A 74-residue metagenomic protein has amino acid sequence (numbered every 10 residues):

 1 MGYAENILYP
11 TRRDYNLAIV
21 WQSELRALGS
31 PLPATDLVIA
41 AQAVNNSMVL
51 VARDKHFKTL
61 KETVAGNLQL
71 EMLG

Functional and structural regions predicted by a protein language model:
M1-Y3: Short glycine-enriched loop/turn motifs at secondary-structure junctions
N6-V49, R53: Active-site neighborhoods of divalent-metal-dependent phosphate/nucleic-acid chemistry enzymes
A40, V44-G74: Acidic, PIN/NYN-like endoribonuclease modules and their adjacent C-terminal/linker elements
